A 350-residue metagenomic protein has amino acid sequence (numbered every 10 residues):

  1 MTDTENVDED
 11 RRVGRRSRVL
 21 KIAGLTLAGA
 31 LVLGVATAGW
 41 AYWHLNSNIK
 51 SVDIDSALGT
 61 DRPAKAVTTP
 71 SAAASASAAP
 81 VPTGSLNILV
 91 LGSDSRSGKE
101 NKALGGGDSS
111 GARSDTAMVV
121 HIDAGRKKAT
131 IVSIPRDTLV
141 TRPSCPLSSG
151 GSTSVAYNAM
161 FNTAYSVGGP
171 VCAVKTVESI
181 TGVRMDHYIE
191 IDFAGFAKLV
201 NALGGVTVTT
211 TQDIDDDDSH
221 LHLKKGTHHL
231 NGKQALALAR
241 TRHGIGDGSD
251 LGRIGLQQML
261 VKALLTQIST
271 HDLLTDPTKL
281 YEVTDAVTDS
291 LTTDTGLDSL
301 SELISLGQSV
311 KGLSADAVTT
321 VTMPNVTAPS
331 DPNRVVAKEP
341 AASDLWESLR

Functional and structural regions predicted by a protein language model:
T2-R350: Non-catalytic, solvent-exposed segments at the cell envelope interface
